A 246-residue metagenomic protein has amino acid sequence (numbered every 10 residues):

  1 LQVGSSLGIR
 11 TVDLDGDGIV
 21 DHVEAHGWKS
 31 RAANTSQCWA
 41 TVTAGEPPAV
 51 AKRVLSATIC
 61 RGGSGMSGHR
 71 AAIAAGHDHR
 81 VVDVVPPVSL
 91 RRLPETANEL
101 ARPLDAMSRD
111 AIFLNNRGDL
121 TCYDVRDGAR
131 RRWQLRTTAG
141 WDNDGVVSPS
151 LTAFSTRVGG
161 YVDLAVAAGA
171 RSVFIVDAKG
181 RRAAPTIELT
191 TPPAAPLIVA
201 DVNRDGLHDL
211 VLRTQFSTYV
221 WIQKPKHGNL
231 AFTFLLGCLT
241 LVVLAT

Functional and structural regions predicted by a protein language model:
L1-T246: Extracytoplasmic/lumenal domain signature
